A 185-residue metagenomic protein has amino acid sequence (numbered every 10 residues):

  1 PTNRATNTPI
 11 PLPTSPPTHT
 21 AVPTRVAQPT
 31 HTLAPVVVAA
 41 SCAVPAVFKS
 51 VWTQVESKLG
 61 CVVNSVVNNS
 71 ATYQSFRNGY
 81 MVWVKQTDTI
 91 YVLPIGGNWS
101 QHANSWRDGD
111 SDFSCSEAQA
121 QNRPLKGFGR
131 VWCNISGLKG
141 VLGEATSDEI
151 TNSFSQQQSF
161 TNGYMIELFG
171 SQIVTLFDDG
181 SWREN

Functional and structural regions predicted by a protein language model:
T2-L33: Extracellular mucin-like PTS domains
P23-N185: Extended, compositionally biased repeat/scaffold regions that form elongated interaction surfaces
